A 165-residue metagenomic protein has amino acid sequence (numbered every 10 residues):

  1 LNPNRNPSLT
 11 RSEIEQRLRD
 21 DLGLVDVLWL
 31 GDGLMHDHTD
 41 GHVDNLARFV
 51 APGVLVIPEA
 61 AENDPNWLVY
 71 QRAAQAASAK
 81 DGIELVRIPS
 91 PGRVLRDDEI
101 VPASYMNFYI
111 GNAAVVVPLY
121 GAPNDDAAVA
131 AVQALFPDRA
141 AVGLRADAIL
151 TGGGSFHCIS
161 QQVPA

Functional and structural regions predicted by a protein language model:
L1-A165: Histidine/cysteine-enriched polar flanking segments
